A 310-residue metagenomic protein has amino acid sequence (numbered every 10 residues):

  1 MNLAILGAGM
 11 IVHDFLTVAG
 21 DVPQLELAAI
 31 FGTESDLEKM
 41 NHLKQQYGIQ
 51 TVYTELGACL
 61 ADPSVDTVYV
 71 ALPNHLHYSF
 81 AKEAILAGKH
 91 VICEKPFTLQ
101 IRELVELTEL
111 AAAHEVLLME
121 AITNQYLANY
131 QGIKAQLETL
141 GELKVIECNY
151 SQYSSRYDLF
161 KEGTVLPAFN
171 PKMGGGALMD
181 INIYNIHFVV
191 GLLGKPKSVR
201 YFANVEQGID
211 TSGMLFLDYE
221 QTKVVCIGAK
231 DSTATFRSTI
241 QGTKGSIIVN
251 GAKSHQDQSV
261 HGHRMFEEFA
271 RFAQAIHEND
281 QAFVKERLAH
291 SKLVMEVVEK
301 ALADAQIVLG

Functional and structural regions predicted by a protein language model:
M1, T67-Y69, R271-G310: C-terminal helix-rich "cap/oligomerization" subdomain common to oxidoreductases
M1-Q46, I276: N-terminal Rossmann-like dinucleotide-binding module
S35, A234, V260-A270, E286: Active-site loop of classical SDR/Rossmann-like NAD(P)-dependent oxidoreductases, centered on the catalytic Tyr-X3-Lys
Y47-T108: Beta-loop-alpha module in the N-terminal Rossmann-like domain of NAD(P)-dependent dehydrogenases, especially those
C93, L118-E120, V249: Hydrophobic residues in well-ordered beta-strands that form the structural core
E106-T123, E142-V145: Rossmann-fold dehydrogenase core element
N124-K195: Predominantly a Rossmann-like dinucleotide-binding segment in NAD(P)-dependent oxidoreductases
N185-K253, A270-E278: Contiguous beta-strand/loop segments that form the cofactor/metal-binding neighborhood of enzyme cores
